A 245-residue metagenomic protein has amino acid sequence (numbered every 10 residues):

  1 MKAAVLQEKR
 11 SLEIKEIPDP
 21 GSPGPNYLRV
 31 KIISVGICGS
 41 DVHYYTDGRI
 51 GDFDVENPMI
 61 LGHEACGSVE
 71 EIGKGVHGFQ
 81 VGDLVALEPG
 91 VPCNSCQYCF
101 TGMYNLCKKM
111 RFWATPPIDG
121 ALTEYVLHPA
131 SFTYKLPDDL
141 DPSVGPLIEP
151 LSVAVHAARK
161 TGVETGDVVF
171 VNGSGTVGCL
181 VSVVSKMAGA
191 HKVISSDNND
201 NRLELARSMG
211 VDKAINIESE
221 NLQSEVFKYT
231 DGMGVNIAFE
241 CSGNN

Functional and structural regions predicted by a protein language model:
P18, S22-V35, I50-Q97, P137-D139: Glycine-rich beta-strand-centered segment in the early N-terminal region that forms part of a ligand/cofactor-binding
S40-T46: Cytochrome P450 core scaffold surrounding the K-helix E-X-X-R motif and the conserved "meander" helix-loop region
D83, E124, D212, N236: Conserved acidic residues
C93-N172: NAD(P)H dinucleotide-binding glycine-rich loop of Rossmann-like/cofactor-binding domains, especially the beta1-alpha1
L140-E220, S224, I237: Mid-domain Rossmann-like dinucleotide-binding core that forms the NAD(H)/NADP(H) cofactor-binding site
L222-G232: Conserved amphipathic alpha-helix within the SDR
M233-F239: Short SAM/SAH-binding signature in class I
E240-N245: Beta-loop-alpha module in the N-terminal Rossmann-like domain of NAD(P)-dependent dehydrogenases, especially those
